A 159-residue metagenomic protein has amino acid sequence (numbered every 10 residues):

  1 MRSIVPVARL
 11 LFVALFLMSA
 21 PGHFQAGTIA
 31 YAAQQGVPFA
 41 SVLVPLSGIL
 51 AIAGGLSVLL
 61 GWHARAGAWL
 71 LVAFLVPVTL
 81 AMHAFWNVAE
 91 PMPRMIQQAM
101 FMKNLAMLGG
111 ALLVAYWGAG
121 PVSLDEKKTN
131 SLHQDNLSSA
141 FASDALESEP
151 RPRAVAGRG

Functional and structural regions predicted by a protein language model:
M1-A26, A40-A53, L59-G159: Extended, low-polarity transmembrane helix blocks
F24-Q35: Membrane-interface helix-loop junction between the first two transmembrane segments
